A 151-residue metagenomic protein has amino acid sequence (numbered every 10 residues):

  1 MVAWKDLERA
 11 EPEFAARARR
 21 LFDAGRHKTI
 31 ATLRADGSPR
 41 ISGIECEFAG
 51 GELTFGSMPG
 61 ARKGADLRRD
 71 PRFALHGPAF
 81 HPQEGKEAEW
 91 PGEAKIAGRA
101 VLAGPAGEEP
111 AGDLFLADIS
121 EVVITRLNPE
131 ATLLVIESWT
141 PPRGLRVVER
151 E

Functional and structural regions predicted by a protein language model:
M1-A24: Extreme N-terminal tail/first-helix region
W4-K5, P59-V122, N128-E130: Short, structured beta-strand-loop surface elements
F14-A16, D23-G25, G37, G60 (+1 more regions): Short alpha-helical segments used as structural interaction elements across diverse proteins
G25-P59, L75-G77: Short beta-strand segments
I41-G43, E93-A97, I136: Well-ordered beta-strand positions in beta-sheet-rich domains
F115-S120, P129-E151: Flexible glycine-rich active-site/ligand-binding loops centered on an Asp-His dyad
